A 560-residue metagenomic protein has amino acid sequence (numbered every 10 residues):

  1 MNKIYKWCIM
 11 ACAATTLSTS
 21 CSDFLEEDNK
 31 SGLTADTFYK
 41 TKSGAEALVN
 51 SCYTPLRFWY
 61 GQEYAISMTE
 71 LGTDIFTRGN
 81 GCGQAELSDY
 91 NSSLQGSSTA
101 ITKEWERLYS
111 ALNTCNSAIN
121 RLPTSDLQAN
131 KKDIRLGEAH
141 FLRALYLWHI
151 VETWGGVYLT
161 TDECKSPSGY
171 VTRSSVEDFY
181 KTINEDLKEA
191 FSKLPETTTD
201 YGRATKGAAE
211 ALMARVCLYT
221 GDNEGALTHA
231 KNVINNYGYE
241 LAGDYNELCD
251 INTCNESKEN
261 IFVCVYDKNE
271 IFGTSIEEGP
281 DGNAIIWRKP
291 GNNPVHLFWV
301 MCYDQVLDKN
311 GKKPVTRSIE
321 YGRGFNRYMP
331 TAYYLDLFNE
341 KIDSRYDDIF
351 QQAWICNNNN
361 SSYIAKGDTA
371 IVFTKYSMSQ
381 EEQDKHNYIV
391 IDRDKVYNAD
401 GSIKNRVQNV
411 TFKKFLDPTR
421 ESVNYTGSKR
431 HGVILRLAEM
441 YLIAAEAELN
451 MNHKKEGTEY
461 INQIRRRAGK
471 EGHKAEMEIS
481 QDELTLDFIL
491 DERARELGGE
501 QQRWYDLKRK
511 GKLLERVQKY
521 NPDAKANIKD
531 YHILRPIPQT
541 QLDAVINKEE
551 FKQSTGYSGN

Functional and structural regions predicted by a protein language model:
M1-K30: Bacterial Sec-dependent N-terminal signal peptides
C21-F24, Y53, A65, T77-C82 (+7 more regions): Long, intrinsically disordered, low-complexity segments
S22-N80, E210-K385: An aromatic- and glycine-enriched ligand-binding surface/loop that stacks and positions planar moieties
T41-Y60, N80-W154, Y170, S174-D178 (+3 more regions): Conserved, well-structured interaction surfaces
S344-R466: C-terminal substrate/ligand-recognition segments
